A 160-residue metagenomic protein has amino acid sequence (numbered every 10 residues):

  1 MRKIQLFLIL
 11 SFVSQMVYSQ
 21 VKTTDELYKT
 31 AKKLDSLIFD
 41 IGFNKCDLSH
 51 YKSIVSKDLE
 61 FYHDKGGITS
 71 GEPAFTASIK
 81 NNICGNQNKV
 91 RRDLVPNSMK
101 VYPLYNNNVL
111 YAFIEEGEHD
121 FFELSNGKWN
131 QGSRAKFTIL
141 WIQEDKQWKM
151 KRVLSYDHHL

Functional and structural regions predicted by a protein language model:
M1-E26: Bacterial Sec-dependent N-terminal signal peptides
V17-K57: Short, low-complexity N-terminal intrinsically disordered segments enriched in polar/charged residues
K22, S125-Q131: A short acidic/glycine-rich loop-to-helix N-cap element
K29, L48-Y111, E118, Q131: A solvent-exposed, acidic/Ser-Thr-rich amphipathic alpha-helical stretch
F61-Y62, E115, M150-V153: Short hydrophobic/aromatic-rich beta-strand segments that constitute the beta-sheet cores of beta-sandwich/beta-barrel
Y105-N107, L124, E144-D145: Flexible loop/coil segments at beta-strand boundaries within sensory signal-transduction domains
H119-S125: Beta-strand elements of well-folded, non-transmembrane domains
Q131-L160: Short beta-strand edge/turn micro-motifs at domain boundaries
